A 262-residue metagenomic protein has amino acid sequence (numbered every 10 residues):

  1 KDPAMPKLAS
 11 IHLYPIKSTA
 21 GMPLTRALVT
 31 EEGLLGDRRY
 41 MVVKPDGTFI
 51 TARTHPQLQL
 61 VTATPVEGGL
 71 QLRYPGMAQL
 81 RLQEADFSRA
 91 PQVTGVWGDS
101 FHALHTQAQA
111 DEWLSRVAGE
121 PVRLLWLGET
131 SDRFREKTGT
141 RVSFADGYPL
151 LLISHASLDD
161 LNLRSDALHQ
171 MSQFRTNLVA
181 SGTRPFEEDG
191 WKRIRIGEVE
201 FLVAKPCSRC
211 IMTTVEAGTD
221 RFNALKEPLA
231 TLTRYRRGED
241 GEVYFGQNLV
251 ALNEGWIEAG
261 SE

Functional and structural regions predicted by a protein language model:
K1-E262: Metal-cofactor-dependent catalytic cores
